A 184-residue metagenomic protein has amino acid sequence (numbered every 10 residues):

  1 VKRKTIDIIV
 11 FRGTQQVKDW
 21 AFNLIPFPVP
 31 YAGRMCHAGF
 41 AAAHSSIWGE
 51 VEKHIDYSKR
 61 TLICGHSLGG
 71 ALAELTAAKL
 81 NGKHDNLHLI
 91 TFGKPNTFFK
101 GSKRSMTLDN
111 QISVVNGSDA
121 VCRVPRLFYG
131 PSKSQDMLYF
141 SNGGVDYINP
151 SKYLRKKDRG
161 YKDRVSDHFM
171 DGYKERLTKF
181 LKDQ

Functional and structural regions predicted by a protein language model:
V1-C64, L68-Q184: Non-catalytic, mobile gating and regulatory segments of ester bond hydrolases
